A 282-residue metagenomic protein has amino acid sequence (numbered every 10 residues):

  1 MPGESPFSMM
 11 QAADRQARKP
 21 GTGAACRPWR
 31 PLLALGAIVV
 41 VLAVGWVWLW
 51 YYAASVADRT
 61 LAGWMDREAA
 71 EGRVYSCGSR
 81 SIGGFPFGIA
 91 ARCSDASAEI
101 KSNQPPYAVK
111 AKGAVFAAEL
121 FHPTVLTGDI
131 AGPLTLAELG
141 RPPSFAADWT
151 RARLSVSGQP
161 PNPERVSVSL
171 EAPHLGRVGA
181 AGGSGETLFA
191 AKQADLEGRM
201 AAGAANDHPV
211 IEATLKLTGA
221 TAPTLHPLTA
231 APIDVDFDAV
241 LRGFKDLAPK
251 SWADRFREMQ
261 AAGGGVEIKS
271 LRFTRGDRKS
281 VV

Functional and structural regions predicted by a protein language model:
P2-R27: N-terminal Lys/Arg-rich, disordered targeting/topogenic segments
L32-W50: Hydrophobic membrane-insertion alpha-helices, especially the h-region of bacterial N-terminal signal peptides
Y52-A69: Alpha-helical transmembrane signal-anchor/signal-peptide segments
M65-E68, I100, R275-D277: Sec/Tat-exported extracytoplasmic proteins
E68-E71, R255: Alpha-helix termini
A70-N206, L271: N-terminal beta-strand/beta-hairpin edge segment
G179-G276: Acidic, serine/threonine- and glycine-rich low-complexity intrinsically disordered segments that serve as flexible
V281: Conserved small/polar residues in nucleotide/adenosyl-binding loops
